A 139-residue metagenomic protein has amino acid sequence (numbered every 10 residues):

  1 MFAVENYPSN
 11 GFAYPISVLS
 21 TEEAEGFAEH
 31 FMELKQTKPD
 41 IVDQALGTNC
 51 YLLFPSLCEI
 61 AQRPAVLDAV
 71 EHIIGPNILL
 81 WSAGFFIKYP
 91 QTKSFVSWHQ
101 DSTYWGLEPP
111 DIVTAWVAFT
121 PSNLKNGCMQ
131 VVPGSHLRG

Functional and structural regions predicted by a protein language model:
M1-L107: Non-heme Fe(II)-dependent double-stranded beta-helix
S94-G139: Catalytic core of non-heme Fe(II) oxygenases with the double-stranded beta-helix
